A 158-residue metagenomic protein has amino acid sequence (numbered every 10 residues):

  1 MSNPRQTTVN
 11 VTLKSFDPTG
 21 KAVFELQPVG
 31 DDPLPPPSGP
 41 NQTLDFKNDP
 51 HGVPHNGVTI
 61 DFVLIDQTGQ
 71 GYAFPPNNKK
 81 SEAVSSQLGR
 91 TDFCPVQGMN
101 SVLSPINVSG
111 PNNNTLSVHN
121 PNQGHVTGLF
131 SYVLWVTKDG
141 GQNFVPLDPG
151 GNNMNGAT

Functional and structural regions predicted by a protein language model:
M1-D61, P75, E82-T158: Intrinsically disordered, low-complexity segments enriched in small/polar residues
Q67-A73: Extended, low-complexity, turn-rich repeat/linker tracts enriched in Gly/Pro/Ser/Thr and Asp/Glu that occur
